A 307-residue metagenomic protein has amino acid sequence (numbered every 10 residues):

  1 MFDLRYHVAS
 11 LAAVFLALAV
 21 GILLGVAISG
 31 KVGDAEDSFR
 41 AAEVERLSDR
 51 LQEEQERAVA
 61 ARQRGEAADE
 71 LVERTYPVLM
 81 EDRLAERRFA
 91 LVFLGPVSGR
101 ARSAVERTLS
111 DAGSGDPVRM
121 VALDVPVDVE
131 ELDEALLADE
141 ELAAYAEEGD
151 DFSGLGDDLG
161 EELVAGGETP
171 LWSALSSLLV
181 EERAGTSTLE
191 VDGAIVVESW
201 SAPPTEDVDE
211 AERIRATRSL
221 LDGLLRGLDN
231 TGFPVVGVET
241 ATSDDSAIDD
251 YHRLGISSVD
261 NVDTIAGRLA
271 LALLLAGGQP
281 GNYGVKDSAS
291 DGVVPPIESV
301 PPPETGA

Functional and structural regions predicted by a protein language model:
M1-Y6: Terminal targeting segments of Actinobacterial cell-envelope proteins
A9-G25: Hydrophobic membrane-insertion alpha-helices, especially the h-region of bacterial N-terminal signal peptides
G30-L79: Long, leucine- and charge-enriched amphipathic alpha-helices that form heptad-repeat coiled-coil/leucine-zipper-like
V59-R88, L94-L155: Signal peptide-directed extracytoplasmic domains
G115-D116, E190-A194, T231-P234: Loop/turn elements at helix/coil->beta-strand transitions in domains of secreted/extracellular proteins
D124-A216, L220-G223: A substrate-binding/cap region within the structured catalytic cores of diverse enzymes
V196, W200-A307: Extracytoplasmic/luminal low-complexity segments enriched in Pro/Gly and acidic/polar residues that act as flexible
